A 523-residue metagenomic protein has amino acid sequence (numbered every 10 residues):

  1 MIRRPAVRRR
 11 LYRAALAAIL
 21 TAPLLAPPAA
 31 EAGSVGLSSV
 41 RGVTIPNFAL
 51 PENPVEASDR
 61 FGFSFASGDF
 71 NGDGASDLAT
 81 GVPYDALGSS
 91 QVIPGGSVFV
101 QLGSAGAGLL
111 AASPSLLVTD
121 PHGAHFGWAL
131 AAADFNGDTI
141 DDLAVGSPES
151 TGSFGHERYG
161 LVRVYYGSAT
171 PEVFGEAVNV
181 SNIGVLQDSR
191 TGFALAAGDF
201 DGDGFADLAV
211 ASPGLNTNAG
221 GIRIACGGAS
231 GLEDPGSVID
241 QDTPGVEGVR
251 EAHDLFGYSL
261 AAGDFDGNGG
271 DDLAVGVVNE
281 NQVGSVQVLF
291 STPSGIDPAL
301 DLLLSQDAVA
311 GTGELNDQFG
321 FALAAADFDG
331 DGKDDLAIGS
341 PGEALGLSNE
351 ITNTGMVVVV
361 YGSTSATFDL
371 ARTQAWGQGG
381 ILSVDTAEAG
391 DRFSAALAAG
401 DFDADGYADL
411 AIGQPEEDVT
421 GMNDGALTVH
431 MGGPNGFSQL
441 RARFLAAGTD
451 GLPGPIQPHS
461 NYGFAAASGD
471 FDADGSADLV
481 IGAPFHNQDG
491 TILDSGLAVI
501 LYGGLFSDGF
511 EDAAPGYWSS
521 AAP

Functional and structural regions predicted by a protein language model:
I2-L16: Bacterial N-terminal signal peptides that target proteins for export
A22-E31: C-terminal segment of classical bacterial N-terminal signal peptides
A32-R60, S97-H125, L161-R190, G221-L255 (+4 more regions): Blade-edge motifs of beta-propeller repeat domains
G62-A75, G81, G127-I140, G192-F205 (+7 more regions): Beta-propeller blade termini
L78-V82, L143-S147, L208-S212, L273-V277 (+3 more regions): Hydrophobic beta-strand segments that make up the repeating blades of beta-propeller and related beta-repeat
Y84-S89, E149-F154, G214-N218, N279-Q282 (+3 more regions): Short glycine/acidic-enriched loop and turn motifs that connect beta-strands
Y462-D472, S476-L505: Blade-level signature of beta-propeller repeat domains, shared across WD40, Kelch, NHL, RCC1 and BNR/Asp-box propellers
G504-Y517: Extracellular carbohydrate-recognition regions
